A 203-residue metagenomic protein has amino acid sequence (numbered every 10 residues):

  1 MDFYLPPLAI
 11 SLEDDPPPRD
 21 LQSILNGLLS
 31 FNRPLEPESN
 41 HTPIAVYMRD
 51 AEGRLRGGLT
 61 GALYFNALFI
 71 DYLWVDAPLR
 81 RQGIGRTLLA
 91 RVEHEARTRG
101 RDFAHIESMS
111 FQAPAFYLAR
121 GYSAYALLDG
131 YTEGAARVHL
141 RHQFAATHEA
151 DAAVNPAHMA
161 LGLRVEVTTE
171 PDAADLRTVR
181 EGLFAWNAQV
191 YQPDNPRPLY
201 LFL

Functional and structural regions predicted by a protein language model:
M1-P16, H142-P171: Conserved N-terminal entry element of GNAT/NAT acetyltransferase domains
S11-D15, L25-P37, R164-E170, E181-P193: Helix-loop element at the rim of GNAT/NAT acetyltransferase active sites that forms part of the acceptor-substrate
R19, F65, F111-Q112, A174: Short alpha-helical
I24, Y117, Y122, V179: Conserved active-site tyrosine of GNAT-family acetyltransferases
P37-I44, D50-A51, G57-D76, Q192-L199: A conserved beta-strand-loop-helix scaffold within acyl/acetyltransferase catalytic domains
R81-H94, A119: Conserved acetyl-CoA-binding loop-helix of GNAT-fold acetyltransferases
A96-S110: Conserved GNAT acetyl-CoA-binding A-motif
H105-E107, S123-R141: Conserved catalytic-core motifs of GNAT/GCN5-like acyltransferases
